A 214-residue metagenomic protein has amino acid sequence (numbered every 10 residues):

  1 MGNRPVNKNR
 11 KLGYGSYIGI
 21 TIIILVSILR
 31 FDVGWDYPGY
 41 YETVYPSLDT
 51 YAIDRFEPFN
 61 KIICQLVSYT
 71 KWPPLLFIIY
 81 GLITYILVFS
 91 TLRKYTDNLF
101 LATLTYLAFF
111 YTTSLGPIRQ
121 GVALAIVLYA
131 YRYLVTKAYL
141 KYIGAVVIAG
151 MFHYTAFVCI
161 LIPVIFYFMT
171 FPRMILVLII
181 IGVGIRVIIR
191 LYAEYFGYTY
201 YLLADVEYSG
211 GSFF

Functional and structural regions predicted by a protein language model:
G2-G81: TM-lumen/periplasm interface segments of multi-pass membrane proteins, especially the first transmembrane helix
Y17-T21, I79, A102-L104, L140-G144 (+2 more regions): Hydrophobic alpha-helical transmembrane segments
I23-I28, Y106-T113, G150-T155, I180-L191: Aromatic-anchored segments of alpha-helical transmembrane domains
V33, P38-K61, Y167-F214: Alpha-helical transmembrane segments and terminal signal-anchor/GPI-anchor hydrophobic tails, characterized by long
F89-A108: Transmembrane-helix signature of polytopic, membrane-embedded enzymes that assemble or transfer cell-envelope glycans
F110, K141-I165: Membrane-interface alpha helices of multi-pass inner-membrane proteins
L115-G121: Short acidic/glycine- and proline-prone juxtamembrane loop motifs at membrane-interface regions of multi-pass membrane
V127-K141: Membrane-interface transmembrane helices that cradle and orient dolichyl/undecaprenyl
